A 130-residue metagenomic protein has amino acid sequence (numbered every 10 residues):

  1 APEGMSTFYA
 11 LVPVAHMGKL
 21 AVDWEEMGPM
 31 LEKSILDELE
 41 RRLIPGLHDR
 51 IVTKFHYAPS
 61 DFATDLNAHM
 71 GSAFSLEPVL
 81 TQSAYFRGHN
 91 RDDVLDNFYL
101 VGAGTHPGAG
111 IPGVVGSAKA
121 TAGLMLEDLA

Functional and structural regions predicted by a protein language model:
A1-S60: C-terminal segments that line or cap access tunnels to active or ligand-binding sites in enzymes and enzyme-associated
E26, M30-S34, A68, G113-A120: Generic recognition of stable, solvent-exposed alpha-helical segments in well-folded globular domains
R41, P45-P107: A glycine-rich dinucleotide-binding beta-alpha-beta segment and adjacent secondary-structure elements that constitute
A103-L126: A conserved FAD-binding loop/helix module that cradles the flavin
